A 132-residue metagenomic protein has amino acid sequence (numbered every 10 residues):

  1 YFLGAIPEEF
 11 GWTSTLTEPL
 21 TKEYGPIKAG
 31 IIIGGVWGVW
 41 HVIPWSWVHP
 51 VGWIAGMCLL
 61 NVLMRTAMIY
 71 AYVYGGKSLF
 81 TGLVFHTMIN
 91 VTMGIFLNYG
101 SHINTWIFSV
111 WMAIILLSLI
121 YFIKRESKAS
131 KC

Functional and structural regions predicted by a protein language model:
Y1-E23, S46-W53, M57, N98: Juxtamembrane helix-loop-helix connectors linking adjacent transmembrane helices in multi-pass membrane enzymes
Y1-I6, G34, G38, M57-V62 (+1 more regions): Residue-level hotspots within the lipid-embedded alpha helices of multi-pass solute transporters
P7-I33, Y70-S78: Membrane-interface helix/loop boundary segments of multi-pass membrane proteins
I27-H49: Membrane-helix boundary elements
H41, W45, R65, N90-G94 (+1 more regions): Hydrophobic transmembrane alpha-helices of multi-pass small-molecule transporters
I54-S109: Functionally important transmembrane alpha-helices
F108-E126: Hydrophobic core of alpha-helical transmembrane segments in multi-pass integral membrane proteins
K128-C132: Short, Lys/Arg-enriched, Gly/Pro-containing loop segments at transmembrane-helix junctions of multi-pass membrane
